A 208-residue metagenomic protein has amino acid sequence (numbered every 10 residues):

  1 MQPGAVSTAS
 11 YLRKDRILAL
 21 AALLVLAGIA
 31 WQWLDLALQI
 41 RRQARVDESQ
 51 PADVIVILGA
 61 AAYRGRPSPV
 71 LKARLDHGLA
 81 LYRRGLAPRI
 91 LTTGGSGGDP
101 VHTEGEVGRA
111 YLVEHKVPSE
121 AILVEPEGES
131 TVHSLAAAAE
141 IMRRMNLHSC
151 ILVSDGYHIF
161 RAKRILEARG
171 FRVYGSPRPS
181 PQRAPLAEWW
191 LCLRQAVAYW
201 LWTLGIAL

Functional and structural regions predicted by a protein language model:
G4, L34-C192: A structural signal for short, hydrophobic/glycine-enriched beta-strand patches
G4-D47: N-terminal type II signal-anchor transmembrane helix that functions as the membrane-insertion/stop-transfer segment
D15-I17, L75, Q195-A196: Hydrophobic alpha-helical segments, especially transmembrane helices and their immediate juxtamembrane helical caps
L23, L81, A168, L201-W202: Enrichment for repetitive, rod-forming helical segments
A27-I29, P185, A196-A198: Acidic, low-complexity intrinsically disordered regions
A37, E188-L208: A transmembrane-helix-recognition feature enriched in membrane-embedded lipid enzymes and envelope glyco-/phospholipid
